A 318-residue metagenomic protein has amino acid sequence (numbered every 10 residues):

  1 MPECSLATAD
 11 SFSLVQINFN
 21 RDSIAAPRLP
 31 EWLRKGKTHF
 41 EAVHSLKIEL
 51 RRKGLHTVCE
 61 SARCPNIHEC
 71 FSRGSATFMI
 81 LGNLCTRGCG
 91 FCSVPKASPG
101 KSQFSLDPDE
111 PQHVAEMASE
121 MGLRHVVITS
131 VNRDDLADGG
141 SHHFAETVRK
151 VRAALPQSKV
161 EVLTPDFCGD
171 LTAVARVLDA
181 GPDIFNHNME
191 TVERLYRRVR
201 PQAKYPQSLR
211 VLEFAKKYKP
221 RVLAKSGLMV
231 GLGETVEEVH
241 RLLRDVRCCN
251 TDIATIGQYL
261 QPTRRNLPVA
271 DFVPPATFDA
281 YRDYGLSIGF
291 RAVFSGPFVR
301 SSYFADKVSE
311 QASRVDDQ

Functional and structural regions predicted by a protein language model:
M1-T77, L81, Q112-S119, E146-Q157 (+3 more regions): Auxiliary Fe-S-binding modules of radical SAM enzymes
C64, C85, C89-C92: Short cysteine clusters
E69-S72, G90, V94-A97: Short functional micro-motifs and their immediate structural scaffolds
A76, R87, F185: Change "...and in nucleic-acid phosphodiester-cleaving endonucleases..." to "...and in nucleic-acid processing enzymes
G88, L136, L195, R264 (+1 more regions): Glycine/Thr-rich phosphate-binding loops of Rossmann-like dinucleotide-binding domains
G90, R197, E237: Alpha-helical elements of the RecA-like P-loop NTPase motor core of helicases
S93-H113, A118-T172, V177-E213, K225 (+1 more regions): Core AdoMet radical
